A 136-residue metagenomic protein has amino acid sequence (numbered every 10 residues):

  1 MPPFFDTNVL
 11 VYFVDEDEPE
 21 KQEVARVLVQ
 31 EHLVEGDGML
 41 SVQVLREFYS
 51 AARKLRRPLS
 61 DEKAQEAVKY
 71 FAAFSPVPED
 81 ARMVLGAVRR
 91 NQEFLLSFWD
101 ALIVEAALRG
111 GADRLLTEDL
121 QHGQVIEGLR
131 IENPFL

Functional and structural regions predicted by a protein language model:
M1-L40, K54-E62, L136: Short, well-structured N-terminal submotif of metal-dependent ribonuclease cores
D6, S41, L96-S97, D119 (+1 more regions): Histidine- and aromatic-rich ligand-binding microenvironments
V42-R46, E66-E93: Acidic catalytic patch
D100-A101: Conserved glycosyltransferase catalytic-site signature
V104-L136: Acidic, PIN/NYN-like endoribonuclease modules and their adjacent C-terminal/linker elements
